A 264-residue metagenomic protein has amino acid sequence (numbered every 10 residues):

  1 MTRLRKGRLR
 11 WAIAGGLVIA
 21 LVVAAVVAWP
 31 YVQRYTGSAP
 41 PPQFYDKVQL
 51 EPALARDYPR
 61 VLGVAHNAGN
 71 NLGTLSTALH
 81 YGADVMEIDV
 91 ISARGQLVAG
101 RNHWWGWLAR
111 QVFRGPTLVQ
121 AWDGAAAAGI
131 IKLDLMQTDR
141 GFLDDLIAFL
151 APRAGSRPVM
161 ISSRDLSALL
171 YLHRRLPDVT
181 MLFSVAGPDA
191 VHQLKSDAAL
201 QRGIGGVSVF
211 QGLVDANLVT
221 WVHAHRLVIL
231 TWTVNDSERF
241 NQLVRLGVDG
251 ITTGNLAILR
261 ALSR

Functional and structural regions predicted by a protein language model:
T2-R264: Phosphate-group recognition and catalysis centered on beta-loop-alpha active-site segments
